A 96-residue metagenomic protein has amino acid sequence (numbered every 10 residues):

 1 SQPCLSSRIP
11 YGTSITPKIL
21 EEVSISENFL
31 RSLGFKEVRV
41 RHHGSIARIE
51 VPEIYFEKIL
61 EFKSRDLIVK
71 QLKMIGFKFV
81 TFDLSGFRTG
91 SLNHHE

Functional and structural regions predicted by a protein language model:
S1-E96: Nucleotide-activated chemistry modules centered on ATP-dependent adenylation/adenylyltransferase
